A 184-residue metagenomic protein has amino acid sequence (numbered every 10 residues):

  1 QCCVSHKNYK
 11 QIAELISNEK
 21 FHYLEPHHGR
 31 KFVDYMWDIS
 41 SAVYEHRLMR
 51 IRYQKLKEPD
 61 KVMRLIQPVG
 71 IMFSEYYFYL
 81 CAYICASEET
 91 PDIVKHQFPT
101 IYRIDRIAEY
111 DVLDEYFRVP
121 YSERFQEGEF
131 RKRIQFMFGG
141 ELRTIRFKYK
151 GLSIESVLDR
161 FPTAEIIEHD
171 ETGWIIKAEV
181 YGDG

Functional and structural regions predicted by a protein language model:
Q1-Q54: Bulky hydrophobic/aromatic content
D34, K61-Q67, L142, E171-G173: Short beta-strand-initiation
S40-E88: Loop-centered beta-sheet repeat module
P59-M63, H96-Y102, T144: Short, mixed charged/polar active-site loops that provide acid/base catalysis or chelate metal/phosphate cofactors
I71, Y110, I166-I167: A structural signal for short hydrophobic beta-strand segments in well-ordered beta-sheet cores
Y76-Y77, D105, E115, E171-W174: Beta-strand-connecting loop/turn residues
A86-E129: Flexible linker/loop signature enriched in Pro/Ser/Thr and Pro/Gly
Q126-G184: Polybasic (Lys/Arg-rich)
